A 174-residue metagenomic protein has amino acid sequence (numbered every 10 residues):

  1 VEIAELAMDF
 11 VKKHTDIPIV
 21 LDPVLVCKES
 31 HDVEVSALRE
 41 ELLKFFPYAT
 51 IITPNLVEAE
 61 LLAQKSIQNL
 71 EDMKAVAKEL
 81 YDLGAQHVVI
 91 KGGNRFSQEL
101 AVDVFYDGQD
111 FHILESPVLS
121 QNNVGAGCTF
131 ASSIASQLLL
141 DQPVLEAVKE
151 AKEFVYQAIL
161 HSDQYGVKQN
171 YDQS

Functional and structural regions predicted by a protein language model:
V1-K44: Glycine/small-residue-rich loop that forms an oxyanion/phosphate-binding "nest" at active or ligand-binding sites
E2-A7, L38-L42, D72-V76, A126 (+3 more regions): General structural feature for long, well-ordered alpha-helical segments within catalytic domains of soluble enzymes
L25-C27, G93-F96, V118-S120, K152-V155: Glycine-rich beta-alpha junction loops
V33-F111: Conserved phosphate/ATP/ADP-binding segment of small-molecule kinases
L61, Q121-V144: Short, small-residue alpha-helix embedded
F111-H112, Q137-A151: Phosphate-handling active-site elements
F111-V124: Short pre-catalytic strand/loop immediately N-terminal to key active-site residues, enriched for Gly-Thr
L145-S174: Charged C-terminal helix
